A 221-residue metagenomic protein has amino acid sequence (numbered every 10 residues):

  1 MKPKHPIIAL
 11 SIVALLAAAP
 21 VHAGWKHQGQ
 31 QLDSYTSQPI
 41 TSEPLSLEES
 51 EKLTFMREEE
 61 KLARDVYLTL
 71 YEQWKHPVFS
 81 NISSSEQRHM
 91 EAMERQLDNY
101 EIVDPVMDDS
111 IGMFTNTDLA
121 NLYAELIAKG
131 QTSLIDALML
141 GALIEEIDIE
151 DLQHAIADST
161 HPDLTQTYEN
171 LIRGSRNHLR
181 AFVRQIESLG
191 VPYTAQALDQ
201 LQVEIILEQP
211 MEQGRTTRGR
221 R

Functional and structural regions predicted by a protein language model:
M1-I8: Bacterial N-terminal signal peptides that target proteins for export
L10-A17: Bacterial N-terminal signal peptides
A19-A23: Sec/Tat signal peptide C-region and signal peptidase I cleavage site
H27-R221: All-alpha RGS (Regulator of G-protein Signaling) helical domain and cognate RGS-like helical scaffolds
